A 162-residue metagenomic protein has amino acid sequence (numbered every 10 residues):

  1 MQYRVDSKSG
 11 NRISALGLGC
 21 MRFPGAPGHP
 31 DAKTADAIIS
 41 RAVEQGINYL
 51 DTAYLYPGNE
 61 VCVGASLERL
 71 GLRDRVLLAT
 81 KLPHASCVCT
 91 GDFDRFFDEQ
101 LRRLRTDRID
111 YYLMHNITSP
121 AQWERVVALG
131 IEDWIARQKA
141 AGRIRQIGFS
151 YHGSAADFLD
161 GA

Functional and structural regions predicted by a protein language model:
M1-V76, A140: N-terminal binding-site loop/beta-alpha segment at the start of enzyme catalytic domains that lines or forms
I13-G17, N48-Y49, R75-K81, R108-L113 (+1 more regions): Structural preference for beta-strand elements that scaffold enzyme active sites
F23, L82, I117: Hydrophobic pocket-lining residues within nucleotide cofactor-binding pockets
A26-P27, S40, E44, C87-A162: Glycine/proline-rich, positively charged, aromatic-decorated active-site loop/lid region on the catalytic face
A53, K81-P83, S150-H152: Active-site-proximal beta-strand/loop segments in catalytic clefts of secreted hydrolases
L55-C62, L82-D94: Generic structural signal for short, solvent-exposed loop/turn connectors between secondary structure elements
L67, L82, I135-Q138: Hydrophobic positions in alpha-helices of CheY-like receiver
L70-G71, A79, A128-L129: Short alpha-helix boundary/capping motifs
